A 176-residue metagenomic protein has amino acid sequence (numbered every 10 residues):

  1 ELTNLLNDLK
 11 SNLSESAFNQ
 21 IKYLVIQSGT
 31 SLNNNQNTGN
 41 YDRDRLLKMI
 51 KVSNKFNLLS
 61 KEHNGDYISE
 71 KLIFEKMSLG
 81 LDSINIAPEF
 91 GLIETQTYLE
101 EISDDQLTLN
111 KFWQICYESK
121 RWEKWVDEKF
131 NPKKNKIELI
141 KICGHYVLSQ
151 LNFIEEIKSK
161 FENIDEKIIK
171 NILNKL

Functional and structural regions predicted by a protein language model:
E1-I50, N57: Helix-rich catalytic cores of soluble enzyme domains
I50, N54-L176: Flexible, acidic glycine-rich loops studded with aromatic residues
